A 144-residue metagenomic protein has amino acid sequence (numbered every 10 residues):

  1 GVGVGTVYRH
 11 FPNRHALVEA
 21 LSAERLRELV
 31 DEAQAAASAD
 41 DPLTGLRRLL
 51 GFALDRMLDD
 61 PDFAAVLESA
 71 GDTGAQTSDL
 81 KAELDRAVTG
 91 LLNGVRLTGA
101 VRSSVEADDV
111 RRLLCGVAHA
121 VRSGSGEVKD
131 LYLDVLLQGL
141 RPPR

Functional and structural regions predicted by a protein language model:
V2-F11: Short hydrophobic/aromatic patch on the recognition helix
N13-V18: Short amphipathic alpha-helical segment with a characteristic S/N-K-E followed by hydrophobic residues
A20, D31-D59, T73-Q76, D85: Hydrophobic alpha-helical connector segments
E28, E32-A36, L113-A120: Solvent-exposed, amphipathic alpha-helical segments
A39-E68, L92-G94, T98-S103, G124-G126: Helical hydrophobic small-molecule/effector-binding pocket
T44-F52, D109-L113, L131, V135: Amphipathic alpha-helical interaction segments
A82, R86-V101, G116, S123-R144: C-terminal peripheral helix-coil segments that are non-catalytic and often amphipathic
